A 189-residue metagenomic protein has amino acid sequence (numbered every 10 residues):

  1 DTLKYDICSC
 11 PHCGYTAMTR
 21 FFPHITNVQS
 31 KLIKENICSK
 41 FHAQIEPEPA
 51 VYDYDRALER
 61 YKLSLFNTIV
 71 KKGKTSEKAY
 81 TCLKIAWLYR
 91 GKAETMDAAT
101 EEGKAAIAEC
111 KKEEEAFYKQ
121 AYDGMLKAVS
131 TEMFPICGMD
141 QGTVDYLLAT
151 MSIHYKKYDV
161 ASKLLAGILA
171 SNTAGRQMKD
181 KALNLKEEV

Functional and structural regions predicted by a protein language model:
D1-N36: N-terminal cysteine/histidine-rich coordination modules
L32-E46, Y52-F66, V70-A106, M139-H154: Amphipathic alpha-helical repeat scaffolds of TPR domains
A50-S64, C110-L126: Helix-turn-helix repeat elements of alpha-solenoid scaffolds
S64, K71, A121, A128-T131 (+3 more regions): Alpha-helical solenoid scaffolds that mediate protein-protein interactions, centered on TPR/SEL1-like repeats but also
E77, E113, F117-Q120, M133-Q141 (+2 more regions): Structural signature of alpha-solenoid helical repeat junctions
G142-V189: Extended, charged low-complexity segments that frequently continue into or abut oligomerization scaffolds
